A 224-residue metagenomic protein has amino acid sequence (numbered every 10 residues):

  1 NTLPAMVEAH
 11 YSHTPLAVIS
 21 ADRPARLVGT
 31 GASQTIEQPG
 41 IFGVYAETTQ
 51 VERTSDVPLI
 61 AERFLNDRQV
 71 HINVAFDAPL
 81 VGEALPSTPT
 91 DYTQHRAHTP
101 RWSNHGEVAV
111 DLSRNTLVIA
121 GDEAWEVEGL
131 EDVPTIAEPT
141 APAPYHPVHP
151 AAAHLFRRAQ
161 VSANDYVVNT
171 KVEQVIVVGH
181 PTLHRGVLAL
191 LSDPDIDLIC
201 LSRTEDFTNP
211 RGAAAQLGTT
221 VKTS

Functional and structural regions predicted by a protein language model:
N1, E8-S20, G43-T90, Y166-L198: Structural signature of the thiamine diphosphate
N1, R23-V28, T35, P79 (+3 more regions): Short gly/pro/ser/thr-enriched loop/turn and capping motifs at secondary-structure boundaries
A5-M6, H105-E107, D165: Short, charged beta->alpha transition segments
M6-V7, R23-V44: Active-site-proximal loop->helix
H10, S33-Q38, P89, A152-L155 (+1 more regions): Short, hinge-like loop/turn segments at secondary-structure boundaries
H71-H98, D197-S224: Terminal amphipathic helices with adjacent charged low-complexity linkers/tails
V74-V148: Cofactor-pocket helix-loop regions in the catalytic cores of large enzyme subunits
T116-T220: Glycine-rich, anion-gripping cofactor-binding loops and their flanking helix/strand elements in enzyme active sites
